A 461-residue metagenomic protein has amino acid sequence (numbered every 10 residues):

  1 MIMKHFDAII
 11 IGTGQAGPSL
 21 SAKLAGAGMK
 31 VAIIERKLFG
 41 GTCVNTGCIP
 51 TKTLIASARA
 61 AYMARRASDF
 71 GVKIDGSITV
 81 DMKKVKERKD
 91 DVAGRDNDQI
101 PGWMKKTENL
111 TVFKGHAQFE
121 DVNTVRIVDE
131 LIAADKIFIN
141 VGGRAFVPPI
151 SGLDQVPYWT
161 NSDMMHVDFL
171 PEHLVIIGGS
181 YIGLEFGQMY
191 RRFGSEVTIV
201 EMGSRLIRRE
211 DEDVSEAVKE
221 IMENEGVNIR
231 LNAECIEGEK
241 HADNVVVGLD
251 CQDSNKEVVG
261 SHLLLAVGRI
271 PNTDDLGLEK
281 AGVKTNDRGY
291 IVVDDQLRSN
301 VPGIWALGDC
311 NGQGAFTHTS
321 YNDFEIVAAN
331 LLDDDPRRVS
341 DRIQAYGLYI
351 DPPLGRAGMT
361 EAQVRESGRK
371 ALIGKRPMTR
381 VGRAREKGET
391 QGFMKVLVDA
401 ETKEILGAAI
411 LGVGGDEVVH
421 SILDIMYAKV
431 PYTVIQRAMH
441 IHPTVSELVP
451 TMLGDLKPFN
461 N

Functional and structural regions predicted by a protein language model:
I2-F6, Q15, A22-M29, I34-L170 (+8 more regions): Glycine-rich flavin
D7-I9, A32, V175, W305: Conserved beta-strand elements of the Class I
I9-I11, A117, I132-G142, I176-I177 (+4 more regions): Short hydrophobic core segments
I9-K37, T42, I49, T53-A60 (+2 more regions): Flexible, glycine-rich terminal cap/loop adjacent to redox cofactors in electron-transfer oxidoreductases
G17, S180-G183, S320: Catalytic nucleophile loop
S21, A25, G187, R191-R192: Gly/Ala-rich phosphate-binding loop of Rossmann-like dinucleotide-binding domains, activating on the conserved
K114, Q252, N286, D294-D295 (+1 more regions): Short, acidic, Ser/Thr-enriched surface-loop or helix-capping motifs
D154-L170, E257-D333: FAD-site-proximal beta/loop scaffold in flavoenzymes
